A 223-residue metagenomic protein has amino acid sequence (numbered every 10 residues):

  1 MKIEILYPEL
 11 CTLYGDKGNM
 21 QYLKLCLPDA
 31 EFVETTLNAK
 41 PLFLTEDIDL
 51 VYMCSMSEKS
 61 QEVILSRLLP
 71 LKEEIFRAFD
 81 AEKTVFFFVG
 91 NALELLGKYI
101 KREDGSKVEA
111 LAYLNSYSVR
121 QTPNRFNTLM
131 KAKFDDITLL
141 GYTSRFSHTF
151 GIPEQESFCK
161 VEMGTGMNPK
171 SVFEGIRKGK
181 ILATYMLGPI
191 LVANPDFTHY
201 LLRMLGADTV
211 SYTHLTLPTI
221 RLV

Functional and structural regions predicted by a protein language model:
K2-P28: Short, charged N-terminal beta->alpha structural module
L10-L13, E58-S60, S118-Q121, T149-G151 (+1 more regions): Short, acidic Gly/Pro/Ser/Thr-rich loop/turn segments
L25, E31-F88, L93-K101: Flexible gly/pro-rich beta->alpha loop and the following alpha-helix that scaffold active-site loops
F88, L139-S144, I181-M186: Short hydrophobic-aromatic micro-motifs
E103-E174: Pocket-forming structural segment of enzyme catalytic cores
M167-G206: A glycine-centered loop/beta-turn motif at secondary-structure junctions
T213-T219: Conserved small/polar residues in nucleotide/adenosyl-binding loops
